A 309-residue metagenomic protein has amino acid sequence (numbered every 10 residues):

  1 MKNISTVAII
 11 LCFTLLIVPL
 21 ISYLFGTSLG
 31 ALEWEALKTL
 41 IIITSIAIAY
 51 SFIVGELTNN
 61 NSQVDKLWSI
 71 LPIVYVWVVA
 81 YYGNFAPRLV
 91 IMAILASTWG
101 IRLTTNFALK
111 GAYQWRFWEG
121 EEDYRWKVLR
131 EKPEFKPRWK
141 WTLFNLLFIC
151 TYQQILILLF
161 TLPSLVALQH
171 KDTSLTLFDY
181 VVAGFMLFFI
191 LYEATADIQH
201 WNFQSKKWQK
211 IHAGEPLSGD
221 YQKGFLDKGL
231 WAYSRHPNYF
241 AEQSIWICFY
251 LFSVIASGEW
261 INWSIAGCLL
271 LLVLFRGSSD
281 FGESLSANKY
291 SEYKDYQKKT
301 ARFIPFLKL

Functional and structural regions predicted by a protein language model:
N3-L32, A36-I48, P72-Q114, L146 (+4 more regions): Hydrophobic transmembrane alpha-helices
G55-V64: Membrane-helix interface "capping/anchor" motifs
T58-N59, E134, S291: Residue-level recognition of short, structured coil/turn motifs that connect secondary structure elements
Q63-L71: Cytoplasmic-side transmembrane-helix entry/capping segments in multi-pass membrane proteins
W68, P133, K308: Solvent-exposed, flexible loop/coil residues
A112-L147: Membrane-embedded catalytic scaffold of the fatty acid hydroxylase/desaturase
